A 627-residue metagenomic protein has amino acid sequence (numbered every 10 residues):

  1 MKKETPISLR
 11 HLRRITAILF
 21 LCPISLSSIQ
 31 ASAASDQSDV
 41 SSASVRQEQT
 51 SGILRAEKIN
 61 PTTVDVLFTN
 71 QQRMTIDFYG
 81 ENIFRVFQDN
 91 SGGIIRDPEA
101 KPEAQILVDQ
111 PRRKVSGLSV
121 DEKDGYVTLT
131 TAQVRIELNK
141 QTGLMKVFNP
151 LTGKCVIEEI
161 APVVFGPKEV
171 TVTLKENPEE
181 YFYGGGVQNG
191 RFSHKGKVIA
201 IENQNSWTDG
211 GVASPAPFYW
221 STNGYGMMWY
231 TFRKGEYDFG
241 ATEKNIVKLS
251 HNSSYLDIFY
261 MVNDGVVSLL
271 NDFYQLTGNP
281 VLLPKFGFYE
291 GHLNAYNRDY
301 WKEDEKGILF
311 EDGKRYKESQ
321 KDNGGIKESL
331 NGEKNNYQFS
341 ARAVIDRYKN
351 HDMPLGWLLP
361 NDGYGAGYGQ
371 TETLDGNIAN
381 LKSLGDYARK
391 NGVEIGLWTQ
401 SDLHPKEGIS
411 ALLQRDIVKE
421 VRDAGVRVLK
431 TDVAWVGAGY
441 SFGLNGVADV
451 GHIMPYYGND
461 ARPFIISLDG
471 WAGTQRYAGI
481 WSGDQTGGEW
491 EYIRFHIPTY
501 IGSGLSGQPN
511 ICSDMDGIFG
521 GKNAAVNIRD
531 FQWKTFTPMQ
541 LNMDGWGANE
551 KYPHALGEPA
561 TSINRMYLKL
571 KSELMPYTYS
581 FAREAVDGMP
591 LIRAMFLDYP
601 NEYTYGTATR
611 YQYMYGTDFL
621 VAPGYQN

Functional and structural regions predicted by a protein language model:
K3-T16: Bacterial N-terminal signal peptides that target proteins for export
T16-S27: Bacterial N-terminal signal peptides
A33-G287, G324-N331, Q338-S340, D346 (+2 more regions): N-terminal accessory segment at the very beginning of proteins
K58-P61, V66, N70-Q71, R347 (+2 more regions): Carbohydrate-binding surfaces of carbohydrate-active enzymes
I83-F84, T128, R135, P217-F218 (+15 more regions): Beta-sheet entry/capping signal
P98-L107, P150, P354-N564, F596-P600 (+2 more regions): Aromatic- and carboxylate-enriched substrate-binding clefts and catalytic-loop regions of carbohydrate-active enzymes
D272-N335, P354-L355, D362: An acidic-aromatic substrate-binding cleft motif
S340-N361: Catalytic domains of carbohydrate-active enzymes, especially glycoside hydrolases
